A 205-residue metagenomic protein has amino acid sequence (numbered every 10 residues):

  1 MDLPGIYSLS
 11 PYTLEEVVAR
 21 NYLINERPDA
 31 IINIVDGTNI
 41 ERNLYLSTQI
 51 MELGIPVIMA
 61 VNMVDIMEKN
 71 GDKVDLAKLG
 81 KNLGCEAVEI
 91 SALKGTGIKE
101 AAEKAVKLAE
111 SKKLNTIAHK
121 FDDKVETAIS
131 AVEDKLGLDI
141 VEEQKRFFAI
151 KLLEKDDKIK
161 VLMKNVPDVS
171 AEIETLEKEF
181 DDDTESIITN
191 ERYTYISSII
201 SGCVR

Functional and structural regions predicted by a protein language model:
M1-Y12, G37: Switch II (G3) loop of P-loop NTPases
D2, N62, S91: Active-site glycine-centered loops adjacent to acidic/histidine catalytic or metal-binding residues that shape
I6, G37-I40, A92-G95: Short, surface-exposed acidic/glycine-rich loop or hinge patches that mediate macromolecular interfaces
Y7, I34, T184: Conserved short-loop catalytic and cofactor-binding motifs
Y7, Y22, Y45, Y193-Y195: Aromatic side chains
L14, V18-V88: Conserved C-terminal guanine-recognition region of P-loop GTPase G domains, centered on the G4
A19, V204-R205: Cytosolic juxtamembrane amphipathic/interface segments immediately preceding and feeding into a transmembrane helix
I58, E68-V204: Alpha-helical transmembrane helix bundles of large polytopic membrane transport and channel proteins
